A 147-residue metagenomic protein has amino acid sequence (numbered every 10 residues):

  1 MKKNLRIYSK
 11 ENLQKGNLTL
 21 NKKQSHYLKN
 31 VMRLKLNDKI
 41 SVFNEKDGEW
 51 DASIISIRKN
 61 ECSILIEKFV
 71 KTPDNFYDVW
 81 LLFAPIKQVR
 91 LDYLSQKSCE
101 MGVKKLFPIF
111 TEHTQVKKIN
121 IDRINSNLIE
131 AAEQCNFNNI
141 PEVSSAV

Functional and structural regions predicted by a protein language model:
M1-K71, D122: N-terminal positively charged helical leader segments and presequences
T72-V147: RNA substrate-binding interface of SAM-dependent RNA methyltransferases
